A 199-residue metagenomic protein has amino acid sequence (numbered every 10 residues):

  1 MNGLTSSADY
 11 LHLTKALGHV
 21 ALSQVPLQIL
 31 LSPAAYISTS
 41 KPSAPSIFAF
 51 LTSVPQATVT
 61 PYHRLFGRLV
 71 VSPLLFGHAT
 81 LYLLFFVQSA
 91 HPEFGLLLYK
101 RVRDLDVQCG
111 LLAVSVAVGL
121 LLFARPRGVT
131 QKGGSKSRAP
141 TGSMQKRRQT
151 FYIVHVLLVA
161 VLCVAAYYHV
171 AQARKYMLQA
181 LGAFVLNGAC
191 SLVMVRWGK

Functional and structural regions predicted by a protein language model:
M1-K199: FNR-like FAD-binding dehydrogenase module
